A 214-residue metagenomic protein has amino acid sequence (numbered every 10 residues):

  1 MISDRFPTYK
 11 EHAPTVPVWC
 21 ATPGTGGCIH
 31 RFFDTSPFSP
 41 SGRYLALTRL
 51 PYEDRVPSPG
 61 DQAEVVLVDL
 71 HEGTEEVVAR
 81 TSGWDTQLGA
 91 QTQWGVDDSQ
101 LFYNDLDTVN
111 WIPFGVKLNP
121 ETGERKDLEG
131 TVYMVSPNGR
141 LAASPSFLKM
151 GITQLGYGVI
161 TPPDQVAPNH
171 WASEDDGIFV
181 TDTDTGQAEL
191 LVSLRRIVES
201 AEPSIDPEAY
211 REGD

Functional and structural regions predicted by a protein language model:
F6-R31: A short helix->beta-strand "capping" segment at the edge of beta-propeller domains
W19-C28, V78-T86, G186-G213: Surface-exposed loop and turn segments in beta-propeller and other repeat-based domains that flank or scaffold
H30-D34, P51-T108, P113: Blade-loop segments of beta-propeller domains
R31-F32, D61, T86-A90, E129-T131 (+3 more regions): Beta-rich catalytic cores
G42-L45, L101, A142: Hydrophobic beta-strand positions that form the internal "hydrophobic ladder" of WD40/Gbeta-like beta-propeller blades
T48-Q62, N104-D107, P145-D175, D206-D214: Short, conserved, GDST-rich strand-edge loop motifs in beta-rich repeat architectures
Q62-E72, F114-E121, A172-G186: Beta-propeller blade signature
